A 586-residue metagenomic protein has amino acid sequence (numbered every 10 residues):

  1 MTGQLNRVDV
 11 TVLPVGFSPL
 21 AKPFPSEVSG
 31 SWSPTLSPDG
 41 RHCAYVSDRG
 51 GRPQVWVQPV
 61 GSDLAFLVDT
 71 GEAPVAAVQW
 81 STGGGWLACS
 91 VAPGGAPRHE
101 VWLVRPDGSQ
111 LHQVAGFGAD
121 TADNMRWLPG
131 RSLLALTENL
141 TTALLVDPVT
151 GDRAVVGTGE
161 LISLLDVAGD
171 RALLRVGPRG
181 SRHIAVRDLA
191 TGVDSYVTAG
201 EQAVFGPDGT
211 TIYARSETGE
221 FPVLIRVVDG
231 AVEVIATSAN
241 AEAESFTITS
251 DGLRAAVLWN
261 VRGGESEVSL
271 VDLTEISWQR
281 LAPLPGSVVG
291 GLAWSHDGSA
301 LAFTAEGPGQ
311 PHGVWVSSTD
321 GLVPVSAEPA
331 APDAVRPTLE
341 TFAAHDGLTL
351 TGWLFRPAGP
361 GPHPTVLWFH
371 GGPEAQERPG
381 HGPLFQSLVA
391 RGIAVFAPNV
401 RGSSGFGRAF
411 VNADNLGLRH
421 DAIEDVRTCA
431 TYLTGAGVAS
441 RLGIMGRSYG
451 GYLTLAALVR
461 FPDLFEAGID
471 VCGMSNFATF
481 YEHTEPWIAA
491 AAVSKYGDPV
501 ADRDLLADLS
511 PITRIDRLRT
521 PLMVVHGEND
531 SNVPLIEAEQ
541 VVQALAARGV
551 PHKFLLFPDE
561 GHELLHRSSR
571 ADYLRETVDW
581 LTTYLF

Functional and structural regions predicted by a protein language model:
T2-P38, H42-Q58, S62-F66, T70-A77 (+6 more regions): Peripheral, non-catalytic segments that deliver or gate enzyme domains
A44, T365-L367, M523: Conserved beta-strand elements of the Class I
L339, V395-A397, F554-L556: Conserved beta-strand scaffold positions in the cores of enzyme catalytic domains, especially in NTP/NDP-utilizing
T365, V389-N399: A fold-wide structural signal in alpha/beta-hydrolase
F369-G371, H526: The conserved beta1-alpha1 loop
V400-F586: Active-site-proximal cap/loop segments of hydrolase catalytic domains
